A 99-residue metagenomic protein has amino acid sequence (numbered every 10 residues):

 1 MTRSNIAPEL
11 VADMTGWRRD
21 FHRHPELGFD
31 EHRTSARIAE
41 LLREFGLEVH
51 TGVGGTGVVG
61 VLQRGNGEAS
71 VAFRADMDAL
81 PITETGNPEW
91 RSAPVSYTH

Functional and structural regions predicted by a protein language model:
M1-R23, P81: N-terminal hydrophobic or amphipathic helices/low-complexity stretches enriched in small/hydrophobic/Pro/Gly
G16-D20, P88-V95: A short small-residue
W17, H24, G28, L41-F45 (+2 more regions): Generic N-terminal helix/loop capping motif
F21, G60, F73: Divalent metal-coordination and catalytic microenvironments
L27-G67: A non-catalytic alpha/beta surface segment that caps or lines the substrate-entry region of metallo-dependent hydrolase
A69-V71: Structural motif
R74, D78-S92: Acidic-glycine-rich active-site phosphate/pyrophosphate-binding loop
T98-H99: Conserved small/polar residues in nucleotide/adenosyl-binding loops
